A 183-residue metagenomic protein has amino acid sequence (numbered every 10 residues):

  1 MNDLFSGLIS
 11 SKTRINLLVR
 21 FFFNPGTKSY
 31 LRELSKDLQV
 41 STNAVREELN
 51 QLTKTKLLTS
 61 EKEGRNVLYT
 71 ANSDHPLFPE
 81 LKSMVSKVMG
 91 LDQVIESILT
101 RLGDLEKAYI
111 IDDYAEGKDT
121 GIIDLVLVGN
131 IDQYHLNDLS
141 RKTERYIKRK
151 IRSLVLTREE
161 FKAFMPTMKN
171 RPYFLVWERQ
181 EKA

Functional and structural regions predicted by a protein language model:
N2-K12, T27-E47, K54-L102, A115-T120 (+1 more regions): Catalytic core of pol beta-like nucleotidyltransferases
I15-R20: Pre-recognition alpha-helix immediately N-terminal to the DNA-recognition helix within helix-turn-helix or winged-helix
F22-G26: Short helix-capping/hinge SLiMs at alpha-helix to coil transitions
L105-I111: Short acidic amphipathic segments
I123: Change "...and in nucleic-acid phosphodiester-cleaving endonucleases..." to "...and in nucleic-acid processing enzymes
V126-N130: Short hydrophobic/aromatic beta-strand micro-patches that form the beta-sheet surface supporting nucleotide- or nucleic
